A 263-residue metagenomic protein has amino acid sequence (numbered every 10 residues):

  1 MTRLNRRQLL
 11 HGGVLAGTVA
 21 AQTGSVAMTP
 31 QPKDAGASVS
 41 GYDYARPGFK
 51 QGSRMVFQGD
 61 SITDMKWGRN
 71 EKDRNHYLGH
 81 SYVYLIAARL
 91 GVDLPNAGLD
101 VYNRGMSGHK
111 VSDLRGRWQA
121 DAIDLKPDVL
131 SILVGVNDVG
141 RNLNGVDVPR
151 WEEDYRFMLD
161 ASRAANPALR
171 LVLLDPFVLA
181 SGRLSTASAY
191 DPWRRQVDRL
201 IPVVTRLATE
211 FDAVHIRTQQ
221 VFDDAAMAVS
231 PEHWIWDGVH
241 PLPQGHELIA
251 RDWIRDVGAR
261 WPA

Functional and structural regions predicted by a protein language model:
M1-A16: N-terminal secretory signal peptides and thylakoid transit peptides that target proteins across membranes
G13, K66, V257-G258: Activation segment
A20-D34: Bacterial Sec-dependent signal peptides at the C-terminal "C-region" and cleavage site
Q31-R104, Q119-K126: Serine-esterase "nucleophile elbow" of acetyl-processing enzymes
D34, M106-V111, P192-W193: Short, flexible loop segments at the rims of nucleotide/cofactor-binding pockets, characterized by
F49, A88-D100, D113-A263: Alpha-helical cap/lid subdomain in secreted, periplasmic, or secretory-pathway luminal O-acyl-processing enzymes
M65, G108, D138: Short beta->alpha connector loops of Rossmann-like oxidoreductase domains
S81, K110, L242: Residue-level signal for threonine
